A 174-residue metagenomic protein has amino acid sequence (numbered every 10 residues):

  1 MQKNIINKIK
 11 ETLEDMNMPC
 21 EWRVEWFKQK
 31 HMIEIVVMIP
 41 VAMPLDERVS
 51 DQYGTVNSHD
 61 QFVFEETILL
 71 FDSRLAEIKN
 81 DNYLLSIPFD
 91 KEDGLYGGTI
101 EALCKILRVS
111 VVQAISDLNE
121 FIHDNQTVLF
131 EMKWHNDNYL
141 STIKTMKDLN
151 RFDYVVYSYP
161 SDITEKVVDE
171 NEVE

Functional and structural regions predicted by a protein language model:
M1-P19, M32-E34, V156, S161 (+1 more regions): Long, charge-dense low-complexity segments
I6, I100, N136-Y139: Short amphipathic alpha-helical segments that mediate assembly, nucleic-acid/protein binding, or membrane association
K8-T12, I68, L107, V111: Generic hydrophobic, helix-prone segments enriched in Leu/Val/Ile
I9-L13, L118, Y139-I143: Generic structural signal of hydrophobic/aromatic residues within well-ordered alpha-helices of folded domains
K10-V63: N-terminal interaction modules that seed assembly of large macromolecular complexes
A42-E101, F152-E174: Intrinsically disordered, low-complexity regulatory segments enriched in Ser/Thr/Pro and charged residues
F89-E92, Y96-D124: Mid-to-C-terminal oligomerization/interaction "stalk" domains of large proteins
H123-E174: Glycine-rich, aromatic-bearing surface loops/beta-hairpins
